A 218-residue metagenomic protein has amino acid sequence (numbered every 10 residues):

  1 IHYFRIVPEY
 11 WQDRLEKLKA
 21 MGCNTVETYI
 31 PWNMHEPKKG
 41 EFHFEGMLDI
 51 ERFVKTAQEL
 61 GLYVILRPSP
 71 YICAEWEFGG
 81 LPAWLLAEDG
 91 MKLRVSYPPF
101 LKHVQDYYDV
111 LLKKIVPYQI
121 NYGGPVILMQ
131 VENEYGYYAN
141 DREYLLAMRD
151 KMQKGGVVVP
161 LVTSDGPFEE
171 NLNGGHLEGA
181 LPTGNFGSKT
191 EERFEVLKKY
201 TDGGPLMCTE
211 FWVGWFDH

Functional and structural regions predicted by a protein language model:
I1-Y10: Active-site mouth loops of central-metabolism enzymes
H2, P31, E132-E134: Short strand-loop junctions, especially beta-strand C-caps/beta-turns that link beta-sheets to coils or alpha-helices
H2-Y3, E41-F42, Y137: A generic structural signal for short
P8, H35-P37, Y138, H218: Intrinsically disordered, low-complexity acidic/polar segments
Y10-E77, A83-L85, R149-K154, V158-V159: Aromatic-lined substrate-binding rim segments of carbohydrate-active enzymes
L66, P70-H103, D109-H218: Substrate-binding/catalytic cleft of secreted carbohydrate-active enzymes, primarily glycoside hydrolases
